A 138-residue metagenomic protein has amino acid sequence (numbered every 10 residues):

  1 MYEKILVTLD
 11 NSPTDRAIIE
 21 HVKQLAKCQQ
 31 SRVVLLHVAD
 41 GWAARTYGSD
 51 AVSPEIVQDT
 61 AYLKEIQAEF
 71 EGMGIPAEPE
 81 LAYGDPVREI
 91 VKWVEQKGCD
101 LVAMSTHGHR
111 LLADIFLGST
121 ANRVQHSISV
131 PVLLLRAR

Functional and structural regions predicted by a protein language model:
M1-S49, E78: Small/aliphatic-rich secondary-structure junction motif
V7, V33-L35, Y62, E69 (+2 more regions): Short, structured motif recognition centered on aromatic/hydrophobic residues
Q24, W93-R138: Gly/Ser-rich helix-loop-strand patches that form or flank binding pockets for ribonucleotide-derived cofactors
S31-R32, I75, C99, V130: Short glycine/serine/threonine/alanine-rich loop segments
W42-A43, V87, L111: Generic structural signal for helix capping and beta-alpha/helix-loop junctions
V52-K64: Short, surface-exposed alpha-helical segments at coil->helix boundaries
A68-V102: Structural beta-alpha unit
